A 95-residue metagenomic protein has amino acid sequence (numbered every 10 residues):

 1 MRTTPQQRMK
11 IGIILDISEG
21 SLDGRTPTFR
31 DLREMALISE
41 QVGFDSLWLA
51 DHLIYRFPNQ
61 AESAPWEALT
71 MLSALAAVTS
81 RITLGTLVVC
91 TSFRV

Functional and structural regions predicted by a protein language model:
M1-V78: N-terminal beta1-alpha1-beta2 module of alpha/beta enzyme domains
I54, T86-V89: Loop-to-helix entry region of an early transmembrane alpha helix in multi-pass inner-membrane enzymes
N59-S63, V89-V95: Glycine-rich "substrate-gating" loop/helix at the edge of Rossmann-like oxidoreductase active sites
T79-L87: Conserved catalytic cysteine-centered active-site region of acyl-thioester-dependent Claisen-condensing enzymes
